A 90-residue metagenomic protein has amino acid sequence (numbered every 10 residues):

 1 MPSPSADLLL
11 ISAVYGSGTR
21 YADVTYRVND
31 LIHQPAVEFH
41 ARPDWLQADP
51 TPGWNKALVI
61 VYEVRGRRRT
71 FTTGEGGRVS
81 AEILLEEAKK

Functional and structural regions predicted by a protein language model:
M1-K90: Extracellular, modular beta-sheet/disulfide-rich ectodomains of secreted and cell-surface proteins
